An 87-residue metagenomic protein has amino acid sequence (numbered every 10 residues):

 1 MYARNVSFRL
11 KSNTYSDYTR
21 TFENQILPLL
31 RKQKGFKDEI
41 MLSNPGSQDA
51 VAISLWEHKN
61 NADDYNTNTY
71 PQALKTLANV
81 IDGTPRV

Functional and structural regions predicted by a protein language model:
M1-V51, L55-T69, A78-V87: Short S/T/G/P-rich N-terminal loop/turn motif that feeds into the first structured element of a domain
Q72: Cys/His-rich zinc-coordinating "finger/knuckle" motifs
